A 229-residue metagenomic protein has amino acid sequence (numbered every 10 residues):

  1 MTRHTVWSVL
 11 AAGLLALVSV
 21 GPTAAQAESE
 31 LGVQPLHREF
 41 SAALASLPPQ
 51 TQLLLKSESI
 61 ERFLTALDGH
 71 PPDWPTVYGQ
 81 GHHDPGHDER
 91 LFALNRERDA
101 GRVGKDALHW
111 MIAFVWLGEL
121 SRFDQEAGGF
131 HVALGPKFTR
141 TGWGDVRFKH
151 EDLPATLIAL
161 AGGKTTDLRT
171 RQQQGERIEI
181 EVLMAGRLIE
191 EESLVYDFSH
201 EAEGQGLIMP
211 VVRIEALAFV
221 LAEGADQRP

Functional and structural regions predicted by a protein language model:
M1-L10: Bacterial N-terminal signal peptides that target proteins for export
V9-S19: Bacterial N-terminal signal peptides
A25-P229: OB-fold and OB-like single-stranded nucleic-acid-recognition modules and their adjacent interaction interfaces
